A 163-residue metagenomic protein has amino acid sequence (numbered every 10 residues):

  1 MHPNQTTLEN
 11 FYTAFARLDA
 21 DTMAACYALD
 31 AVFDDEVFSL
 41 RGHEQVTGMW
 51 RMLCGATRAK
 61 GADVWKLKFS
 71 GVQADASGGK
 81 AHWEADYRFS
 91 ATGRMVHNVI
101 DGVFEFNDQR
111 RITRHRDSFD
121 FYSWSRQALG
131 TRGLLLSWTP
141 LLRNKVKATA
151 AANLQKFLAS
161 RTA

Functional and structural regions predicted by a protein language model:
M1-A25, L29, T149-A163: Short, low-complexity N-terminal intrinsically disordered segments enriched in polar/charged residues
P3, Q45, V96: Soluble or luminal CAZymes and related metallo-dependent hydrolases
T7, D19, Q45-V46, F121 (+1 more regions): Alpha-helical structural motif
L8-T13, E36, F69, I100: Short, charged low-complexity linear motifs
A20-A24, A28-G79: A solvent-exposed, acidic/Ser-Thr-rich amphipathic alpha-helical stretch
C54-A163: A beta-strand edge to alpha-helix "cap/lid" segment located at domain peripheries
